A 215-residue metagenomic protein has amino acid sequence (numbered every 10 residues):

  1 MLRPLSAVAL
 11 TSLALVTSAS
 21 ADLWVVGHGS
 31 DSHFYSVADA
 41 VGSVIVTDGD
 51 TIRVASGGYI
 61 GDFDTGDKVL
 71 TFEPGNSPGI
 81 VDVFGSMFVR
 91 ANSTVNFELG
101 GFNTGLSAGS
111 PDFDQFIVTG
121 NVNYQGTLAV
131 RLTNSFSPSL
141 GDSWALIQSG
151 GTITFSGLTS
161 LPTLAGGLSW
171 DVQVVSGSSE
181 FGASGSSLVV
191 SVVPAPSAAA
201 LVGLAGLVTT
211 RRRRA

Functional and structural regions predicted by a protein language model:
M1-L2: N-terminal secretory signal peptides that target proteins for export/translocation
A7-L15: Bacterial N-terminal signal peptides
S18-V46, T127-V192, L207-T209: Extracellular/surface-exposed low-complexity segments
V25-H28, A40-G58, T71-G75, F97-G100: Glycine-rich repeat segments that build the extracellular carbohydrate-interaction surface of secreted and virion
D64-S143: Extracellular beta-strand/loop-rich repeat segments of large surface/secreted proteins
P194-R211: A short, hydrophobic C-terminal helix/tail in secreted or cell-surface proteins
R213-A215: Membrane-interface capping segments at transmembrane-helix boundaries
